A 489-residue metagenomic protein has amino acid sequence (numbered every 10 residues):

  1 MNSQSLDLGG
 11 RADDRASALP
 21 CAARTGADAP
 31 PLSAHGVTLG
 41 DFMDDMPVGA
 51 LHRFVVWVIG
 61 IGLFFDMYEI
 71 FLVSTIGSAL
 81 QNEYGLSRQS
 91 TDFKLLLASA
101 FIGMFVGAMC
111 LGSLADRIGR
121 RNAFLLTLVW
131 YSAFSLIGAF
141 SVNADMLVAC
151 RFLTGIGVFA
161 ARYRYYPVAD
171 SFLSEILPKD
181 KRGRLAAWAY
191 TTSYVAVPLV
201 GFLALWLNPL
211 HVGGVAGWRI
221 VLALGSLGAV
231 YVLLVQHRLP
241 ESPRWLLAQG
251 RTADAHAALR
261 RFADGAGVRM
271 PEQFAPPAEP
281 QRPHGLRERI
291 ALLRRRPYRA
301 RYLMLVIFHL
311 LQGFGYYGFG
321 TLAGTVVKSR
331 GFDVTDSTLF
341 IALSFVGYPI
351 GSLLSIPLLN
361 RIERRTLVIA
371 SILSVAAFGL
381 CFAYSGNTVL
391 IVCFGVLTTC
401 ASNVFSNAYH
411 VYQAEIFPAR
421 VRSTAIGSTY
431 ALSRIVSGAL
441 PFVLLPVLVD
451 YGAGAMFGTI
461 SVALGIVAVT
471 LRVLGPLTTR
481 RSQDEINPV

Functional and structural regions predicted by a protein language model:
N2-V489: Transmembrane-helix signature of 12-pass secondary carriers
